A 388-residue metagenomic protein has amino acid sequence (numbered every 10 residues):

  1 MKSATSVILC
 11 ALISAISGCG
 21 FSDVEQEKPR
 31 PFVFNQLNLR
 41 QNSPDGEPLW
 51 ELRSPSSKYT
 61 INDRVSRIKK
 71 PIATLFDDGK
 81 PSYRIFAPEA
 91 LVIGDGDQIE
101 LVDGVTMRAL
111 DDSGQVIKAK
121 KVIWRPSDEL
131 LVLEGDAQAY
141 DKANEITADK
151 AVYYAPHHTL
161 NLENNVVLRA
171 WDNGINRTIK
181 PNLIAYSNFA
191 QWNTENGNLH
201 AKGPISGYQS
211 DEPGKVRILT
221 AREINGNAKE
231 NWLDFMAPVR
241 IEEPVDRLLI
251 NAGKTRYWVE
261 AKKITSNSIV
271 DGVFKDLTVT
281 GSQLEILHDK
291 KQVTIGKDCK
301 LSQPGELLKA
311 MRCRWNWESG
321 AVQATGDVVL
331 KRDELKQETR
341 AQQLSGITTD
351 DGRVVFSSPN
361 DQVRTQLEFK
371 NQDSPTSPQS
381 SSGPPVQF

Functional and structural regions predicted by a protein language model:
M1-F388: Mature-chain termini and adjacent capping regions
